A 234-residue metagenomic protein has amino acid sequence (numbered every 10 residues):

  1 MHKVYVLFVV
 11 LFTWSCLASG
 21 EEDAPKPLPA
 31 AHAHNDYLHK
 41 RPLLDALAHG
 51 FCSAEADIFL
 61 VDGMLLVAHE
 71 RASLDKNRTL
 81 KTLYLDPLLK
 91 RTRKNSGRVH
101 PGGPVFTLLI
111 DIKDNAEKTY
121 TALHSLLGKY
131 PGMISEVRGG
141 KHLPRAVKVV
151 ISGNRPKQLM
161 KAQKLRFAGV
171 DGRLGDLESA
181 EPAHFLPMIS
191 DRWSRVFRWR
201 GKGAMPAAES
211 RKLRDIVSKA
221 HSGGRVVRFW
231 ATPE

Functional and structural regions predicted by a protein language model:
Y5-S15: Bacterial N-terminal signal peptides
C16-L28, D45-E55, F59-E234: Catalytic cores of phosphodiester-bond hydrolases, prominently lipid phosphodiesterases
H39-L44: A structural motif detector for short, solvent-exposed N-terminal "entry" segments of globular domains
